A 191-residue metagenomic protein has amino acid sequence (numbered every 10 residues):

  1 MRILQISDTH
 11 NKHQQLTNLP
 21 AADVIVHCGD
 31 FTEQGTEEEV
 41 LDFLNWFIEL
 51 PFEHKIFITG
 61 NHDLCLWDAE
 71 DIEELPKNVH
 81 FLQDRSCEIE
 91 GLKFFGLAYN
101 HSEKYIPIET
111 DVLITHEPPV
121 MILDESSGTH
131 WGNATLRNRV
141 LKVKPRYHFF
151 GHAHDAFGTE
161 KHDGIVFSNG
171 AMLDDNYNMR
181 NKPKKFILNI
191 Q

Functional and structural regions predicted by a protein language model:
M1-L4: Extreme N-terminal starter segment of soluble prokaryotic enzymes
T9-Q14, T32-T36, N45-E49, I56-T135 (+2 more regions): Conserved catalytic scaffold of divalent metal-dependent phosphoesterases
H10, C28-L41, H152-A156: Di-metal (Zn2+ and/or Mg2+/Mn2+) metal-binding site signature of metallo-dependent hydrolases with the MBL/beta-CASP
L19, V40-L44, S168: Short amphipathic alpha-helical segment that frequently serves as the phosphate-/nucleotide-binding helix
L19-P20, P107: A short, aliphatic-rich alpha-helical micro-motif
D23, D30, E53, D111 (+1 more regions): Conserved acidic residues
V26, I114, F149: N-terminal Rossmann-like NAD(P) cofactor-binding module of classical short-chain dehydrogenase/reductase
E53-I56, I122-I190: Conserved beta-sheet core of the metallophosphoesterase superfamily
